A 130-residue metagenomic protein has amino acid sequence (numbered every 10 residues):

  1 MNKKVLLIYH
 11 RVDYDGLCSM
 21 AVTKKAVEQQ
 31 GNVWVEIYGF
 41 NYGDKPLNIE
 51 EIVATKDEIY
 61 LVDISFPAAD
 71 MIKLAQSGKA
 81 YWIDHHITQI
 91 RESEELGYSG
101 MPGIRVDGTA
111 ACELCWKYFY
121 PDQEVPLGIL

Functional and structural regions predicted by a protein language model:
M1-L130: Replace "Mg2+/Mn2+-dependent" with "divalent metal-dependent
